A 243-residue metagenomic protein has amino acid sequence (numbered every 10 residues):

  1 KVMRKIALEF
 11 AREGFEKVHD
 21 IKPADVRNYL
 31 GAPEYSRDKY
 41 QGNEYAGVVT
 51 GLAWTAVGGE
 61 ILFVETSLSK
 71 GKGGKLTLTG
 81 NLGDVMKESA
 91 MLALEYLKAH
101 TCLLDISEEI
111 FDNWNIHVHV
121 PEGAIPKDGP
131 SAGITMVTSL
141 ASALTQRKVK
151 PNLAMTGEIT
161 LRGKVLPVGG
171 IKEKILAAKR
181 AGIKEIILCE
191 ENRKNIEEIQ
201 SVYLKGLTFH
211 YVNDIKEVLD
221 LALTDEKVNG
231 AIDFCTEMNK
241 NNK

Functional and structural regions predicted by a protein language model:
K1-A11: C-terminal helical "lid" of AAA+/P-loop NTPase domains
F15-V26, A32-T50, V57-K243: Peripheral, non-AAA+ core regions of ATP-driven protein-machinery
